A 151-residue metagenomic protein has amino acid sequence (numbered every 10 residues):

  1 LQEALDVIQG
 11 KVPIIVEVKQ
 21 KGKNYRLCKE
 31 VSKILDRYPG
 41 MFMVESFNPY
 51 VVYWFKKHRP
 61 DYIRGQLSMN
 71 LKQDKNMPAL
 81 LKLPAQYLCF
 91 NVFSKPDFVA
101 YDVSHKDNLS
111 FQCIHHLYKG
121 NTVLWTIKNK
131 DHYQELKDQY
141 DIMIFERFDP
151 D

Functional and structural regions predicted by a protein language model:
L1-K72, L83, C89-S104: Metal-dependent phosphodiesterase/phospholipase catalytic core, i.e., the His/Asp/Glu-rich active-site region
Q2, D74-D151: C-terminal active-site rim and adjoining tail of enzyme catalytic domains
